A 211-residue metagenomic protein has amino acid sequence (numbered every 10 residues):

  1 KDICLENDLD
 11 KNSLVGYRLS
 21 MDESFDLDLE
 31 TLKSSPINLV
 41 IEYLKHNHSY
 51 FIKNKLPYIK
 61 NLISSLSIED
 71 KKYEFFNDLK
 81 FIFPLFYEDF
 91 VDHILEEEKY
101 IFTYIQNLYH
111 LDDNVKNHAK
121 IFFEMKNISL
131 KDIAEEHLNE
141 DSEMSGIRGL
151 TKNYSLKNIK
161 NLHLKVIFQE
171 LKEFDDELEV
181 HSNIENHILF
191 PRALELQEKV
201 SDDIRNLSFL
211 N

Functional and structural regions predicted by a protein language model:
K1-N211: Small-residue-biased structural context
